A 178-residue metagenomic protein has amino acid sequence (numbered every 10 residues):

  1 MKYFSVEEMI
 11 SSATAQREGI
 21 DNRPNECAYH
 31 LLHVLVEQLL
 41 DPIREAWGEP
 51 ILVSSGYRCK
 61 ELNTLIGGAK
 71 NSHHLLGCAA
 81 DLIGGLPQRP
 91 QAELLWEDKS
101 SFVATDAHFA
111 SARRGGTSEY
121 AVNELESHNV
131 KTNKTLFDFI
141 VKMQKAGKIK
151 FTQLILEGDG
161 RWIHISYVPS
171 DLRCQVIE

Functional and structural regions predicted by a protein language model:
M1-R44, A92-V103, V168-E178: Extracytoplasmic cell-surface/polysaccharide-interacting catalytic and binding patches
L35-L39, L62, C78, T132 (+1 more regions): Amphipathic alpha-helical interface surfaces
E37, D41-G67: Extended, low-complexity, intrinsically disordered C-terminal regulatory tails of eukaryotic serine/threonine kinases
I51, A80, I163: A broad, low-specificity signal marking well-ordered, structured residues that form hydrophobic/aromatic
Y57-D81, G85-L86: Short, surface-exposed glycine/acidic/tryptophan-bearing loops
G84-E178: Catalytic cores and adjacent binding grooves of peptidoglycan-active enzymes
